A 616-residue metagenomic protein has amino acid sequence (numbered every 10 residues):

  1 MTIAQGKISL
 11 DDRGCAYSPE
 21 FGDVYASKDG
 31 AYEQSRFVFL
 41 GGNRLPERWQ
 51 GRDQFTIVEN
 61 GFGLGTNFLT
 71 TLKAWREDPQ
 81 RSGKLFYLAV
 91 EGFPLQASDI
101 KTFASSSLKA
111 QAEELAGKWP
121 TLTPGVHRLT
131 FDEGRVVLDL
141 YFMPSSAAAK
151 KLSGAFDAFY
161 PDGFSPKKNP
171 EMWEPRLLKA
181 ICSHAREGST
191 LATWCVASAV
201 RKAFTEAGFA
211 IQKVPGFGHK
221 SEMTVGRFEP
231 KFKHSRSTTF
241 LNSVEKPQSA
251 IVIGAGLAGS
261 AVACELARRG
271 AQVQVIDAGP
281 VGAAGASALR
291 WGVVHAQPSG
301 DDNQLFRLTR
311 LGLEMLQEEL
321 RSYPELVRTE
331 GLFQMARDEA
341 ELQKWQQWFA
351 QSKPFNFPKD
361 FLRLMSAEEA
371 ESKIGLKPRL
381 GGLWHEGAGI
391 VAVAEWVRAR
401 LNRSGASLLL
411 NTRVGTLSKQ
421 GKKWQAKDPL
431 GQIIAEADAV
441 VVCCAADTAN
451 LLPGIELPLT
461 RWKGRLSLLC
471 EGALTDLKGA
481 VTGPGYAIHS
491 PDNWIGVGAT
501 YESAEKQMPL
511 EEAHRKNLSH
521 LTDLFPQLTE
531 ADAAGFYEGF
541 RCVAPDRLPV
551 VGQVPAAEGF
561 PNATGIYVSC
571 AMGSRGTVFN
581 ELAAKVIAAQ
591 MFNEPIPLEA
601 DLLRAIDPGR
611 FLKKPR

Functional and structural regions predicted by a protein language model:
R48-A155, P175: The AdoMet/dcAdoMet-binding core of the Class I SAM-like
Q111, G300-D301, L326-Q334, F361-N402 (+2 more regions): Helix-loop-beta segment of a Rossmann-like dinucleotide-binding subdomain
E174-E187: A short glycine-rich, Lys/Arg-flanked "PGG" loop and its adjoining helix->strand segment in the class I
A192, D301-L311, M335, E339-K344 (+4 more regions): Short beta-strand to alpha-helix junction loop
F232-K246, I251-R269, A278, A286-P298 (+2 more regions): Active-site substrate-recognition segment that forms the wall of the catalytic cavity or substrate channel
W291-K373: Dinucleotide-binding Rossmann-like beta1-alpha1 core, especially the glycine-rich loop that anchors the ADP
G382-A439, C443-C444, T448: Helical element adjacent to the flavin cofactor pocket in flavoenzyme catalytic cores
A531-R616: C-terminal catalytic lobe of FAD-dependent flavoproteins
